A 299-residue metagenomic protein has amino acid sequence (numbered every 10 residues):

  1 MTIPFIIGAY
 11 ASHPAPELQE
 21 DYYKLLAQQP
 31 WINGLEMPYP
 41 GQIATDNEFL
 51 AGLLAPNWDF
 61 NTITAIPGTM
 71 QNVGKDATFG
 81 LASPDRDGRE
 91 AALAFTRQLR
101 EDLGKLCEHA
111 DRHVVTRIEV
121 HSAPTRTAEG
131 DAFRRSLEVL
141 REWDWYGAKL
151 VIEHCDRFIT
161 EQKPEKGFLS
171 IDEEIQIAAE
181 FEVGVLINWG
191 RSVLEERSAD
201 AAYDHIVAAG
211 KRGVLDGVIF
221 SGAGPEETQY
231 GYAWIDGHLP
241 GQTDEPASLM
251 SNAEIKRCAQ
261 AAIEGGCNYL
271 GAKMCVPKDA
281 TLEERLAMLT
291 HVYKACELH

Functional and structural regions predicted by a protein language model:
M1-I7, A11-A15, R112, R126-T127 (+2 more regions): Sequence termini and other peripheral, non-core segments
M1-Q98, N188: N-terminal pre-domain/capping segments
T2-A11, I32-E36, F60-T62, V115-E119 (+4 more regions): Structural preference for beta-strand elements that scaffold enzyme active sites
A11-Q19, L35-L50, R126-E129, F158-F168 (+4 more regions): Acidic-and-aromatic substrate-binding clefts and catalytic sites of carbohydrate-active enzymes
E20-W31, A44-M70, R100-H113, L140-Y146 (+3 more regions): Acidic (Asp/Glu)-rich catalytic clusters
A77-F181, E283-C296: Active-site acidic/histidine proton-transfer and metal-coordination neighborhood in alpha/beta enzyme cores
L140-G231: Acidic/histidine-rich catalytic cores of soluble enzymes
Y230-H299: C-terminal accessory extensions appended to soluble enzyme cores
